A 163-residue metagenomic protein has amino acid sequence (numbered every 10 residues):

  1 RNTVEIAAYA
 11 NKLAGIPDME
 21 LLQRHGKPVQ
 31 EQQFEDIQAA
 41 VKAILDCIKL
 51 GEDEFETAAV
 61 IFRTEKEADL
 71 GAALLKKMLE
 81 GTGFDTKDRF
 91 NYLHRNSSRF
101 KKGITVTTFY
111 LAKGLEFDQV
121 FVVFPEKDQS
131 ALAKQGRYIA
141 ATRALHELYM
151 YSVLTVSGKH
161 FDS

Functional and structural regions predicted by a protein language model:
R1-A7, G15-P17, Q23, Q38 (+1 more regions): Core RecA-like ATPase module of SF1/SF2 helicases and allied nucleic-acid translocases
A14-I16, Q30-E31: A structural preference for long, well-packed, hydrophobic secondary-structure segments
L22-D46: Glycine-rich phosphate-binding "P-loop"
